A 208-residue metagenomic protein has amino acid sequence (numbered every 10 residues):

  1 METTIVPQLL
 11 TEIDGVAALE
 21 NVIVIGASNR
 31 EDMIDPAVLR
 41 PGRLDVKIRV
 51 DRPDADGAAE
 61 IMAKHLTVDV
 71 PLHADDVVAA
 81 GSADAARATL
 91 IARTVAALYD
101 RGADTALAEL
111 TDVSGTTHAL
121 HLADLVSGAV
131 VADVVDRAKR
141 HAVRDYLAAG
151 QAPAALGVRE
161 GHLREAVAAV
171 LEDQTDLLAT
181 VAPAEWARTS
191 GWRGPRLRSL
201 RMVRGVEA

Functional and structural regions predicted by a protein language model:
M1-G81: Walker A/P-loop NTP-binding motif of AAA+ ATPase domains
M1-I5, L9, R30, R40 (+5 more regions): Helical mechanochemical/support elements of P-loop NTPase systems and associated helical scaffolds
T3-T4, T11, T67, T89 (+7 more regions): Residue-identity detector for threonine
L19-G26, V46, L90-A103, A129: Phosphate-binding glycine-rich loops and adjacent basic patches that engage nucleotide phosphates, nucleic-acid
I23-I25, A108-A208: C-terminal engagement/docking regions of AAA+ P-loop ATPases
E60-T111, R140-H141: Conserved AAA+ ATPase "sensor/coupling" helix adjacent to the nucleotide-binding pocket
